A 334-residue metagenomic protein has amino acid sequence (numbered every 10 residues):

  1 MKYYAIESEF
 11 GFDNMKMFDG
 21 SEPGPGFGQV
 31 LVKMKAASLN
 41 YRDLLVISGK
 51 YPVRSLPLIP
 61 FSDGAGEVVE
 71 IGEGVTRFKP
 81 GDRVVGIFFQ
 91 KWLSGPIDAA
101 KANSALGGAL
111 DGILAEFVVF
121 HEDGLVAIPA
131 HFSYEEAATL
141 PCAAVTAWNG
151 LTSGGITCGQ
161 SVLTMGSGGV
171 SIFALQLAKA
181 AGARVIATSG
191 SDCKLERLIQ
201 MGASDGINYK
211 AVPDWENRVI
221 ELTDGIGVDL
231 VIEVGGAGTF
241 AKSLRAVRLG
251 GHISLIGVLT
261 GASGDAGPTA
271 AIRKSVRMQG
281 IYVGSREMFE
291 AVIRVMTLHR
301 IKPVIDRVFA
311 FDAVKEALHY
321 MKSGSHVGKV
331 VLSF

Functional and structural regions predicted by a protein language model:
S21-A37, S48-L93, A109-D111, P129-F132: Glycine-rich beta-strand-centered segment in the early N-terminal region that forms part of a ligand/cofactor-binding
F88-M165: NAD(P)H dinucleotide-binding glycine-rich loop of Rossmann-like/cofactor-binding domains, especially the beta1-alpha1
K101-N103, A181, S189-D192, L198-I199 (+3 more regions): Glycine-rich phosphate-binding loop and adjacent beta-alpha segment of Rossmann(oid) nucleotide-cofactor-binding
S161-T164, K179-T239: Adenosine-nucleotide cofactor-binding segment
S171-I172: N-terminal Rossmann-fold NAD(P) dinucleotide-binding loop
G225, R300-V304, E316-F334: C-terminal capping/lid region of NAD(P)-dependent oxidoreductase domains
